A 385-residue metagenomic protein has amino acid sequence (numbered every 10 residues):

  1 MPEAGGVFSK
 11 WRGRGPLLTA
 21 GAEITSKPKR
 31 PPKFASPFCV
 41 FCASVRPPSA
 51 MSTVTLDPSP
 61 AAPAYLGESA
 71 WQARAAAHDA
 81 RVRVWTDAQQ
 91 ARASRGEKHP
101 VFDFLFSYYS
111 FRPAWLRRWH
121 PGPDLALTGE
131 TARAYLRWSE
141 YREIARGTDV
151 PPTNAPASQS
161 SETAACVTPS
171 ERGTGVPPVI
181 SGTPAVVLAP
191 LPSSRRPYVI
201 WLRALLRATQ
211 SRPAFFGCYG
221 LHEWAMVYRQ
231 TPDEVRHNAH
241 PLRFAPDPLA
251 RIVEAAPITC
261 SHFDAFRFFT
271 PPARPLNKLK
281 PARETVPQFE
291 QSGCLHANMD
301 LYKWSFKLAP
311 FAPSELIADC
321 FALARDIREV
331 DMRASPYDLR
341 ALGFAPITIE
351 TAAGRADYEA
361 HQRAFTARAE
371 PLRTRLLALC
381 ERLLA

Functional and structural regions predicted by a protein language model:
M1-A50, G147-P184: Intrinsic disorder/low-complexity segments
C39-C42, C166, C218, C260 (+3 more regions): Generic recognition of cysteine residues
S52-T148, P152-N154, G182-L205, L342-A385: Active-site acidic/histidine clusters and adjacent loop/turn architecture that either coordinate catalytic ions
T183-T285: A contiguous catalytic/ligand-binding core that recognizes phosphate-bearing ligands
P281, Q291-A385: Charged low-complexity "KEKE/polyampholyte" interaction tracts
Q288: Active-site rim elements
